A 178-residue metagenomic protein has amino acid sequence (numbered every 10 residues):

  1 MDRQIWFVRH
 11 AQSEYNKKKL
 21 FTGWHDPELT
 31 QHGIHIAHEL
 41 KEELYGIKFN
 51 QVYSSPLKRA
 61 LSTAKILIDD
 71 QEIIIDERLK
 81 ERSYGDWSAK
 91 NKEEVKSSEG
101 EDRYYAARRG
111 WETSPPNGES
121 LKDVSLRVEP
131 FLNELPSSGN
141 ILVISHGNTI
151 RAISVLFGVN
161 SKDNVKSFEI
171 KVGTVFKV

Functional and structural regions predicted by a protein language model:
D2, Y15, L61, E129-V178: Active-site-adjacent alpha-helix immediately C-terminal to a catalytic or transition-state-stabilizing loop
V8, Q12-Q71, I75, S98 (+1 more regions): Active-site-proximal alpha-helix that buttresses catalytic centers in soluble enzyme cores
A37, A60, K92, Y104-Y105 (+1 more regions): A general structural signal for well-ordered alpha-helical segments in protein cores
A37, V128-E129: Short amphipathic alpha-helical/adjacent loop interface patches that line ligand and macromolecule-binding sites
S54-S55, L126, I144-S145: Short beta-strand scaffold positions
L67-R127, E169: Phosphate-handling substructures
